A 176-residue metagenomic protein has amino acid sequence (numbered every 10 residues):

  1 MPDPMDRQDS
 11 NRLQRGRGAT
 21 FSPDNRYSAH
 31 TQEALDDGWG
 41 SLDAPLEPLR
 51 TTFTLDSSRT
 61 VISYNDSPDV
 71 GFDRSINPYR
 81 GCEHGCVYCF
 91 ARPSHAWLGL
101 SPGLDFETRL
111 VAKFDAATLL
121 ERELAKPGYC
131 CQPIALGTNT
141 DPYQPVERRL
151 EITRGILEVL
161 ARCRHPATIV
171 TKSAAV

Functional and structural regions predicted by a protein language model:
M1-R74: Flexible, acidic/Gly-rich N-terminal and inter-domain linker regions that tether and position cofactor-handling modules
A44-Y79, V87-V176: Conserved Radical SAM active-site core
H84: Basic (Lys/Arg-enriched) interaction patch that binds polyanionic ligands
